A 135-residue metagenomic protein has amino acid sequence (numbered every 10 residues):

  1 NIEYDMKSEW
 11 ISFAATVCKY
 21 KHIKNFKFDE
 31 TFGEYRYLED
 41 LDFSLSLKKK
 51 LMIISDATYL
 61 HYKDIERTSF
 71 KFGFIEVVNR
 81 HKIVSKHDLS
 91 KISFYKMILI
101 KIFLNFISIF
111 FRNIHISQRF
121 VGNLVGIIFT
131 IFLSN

Functional and structural regions predicted by a protein language model:
N1, Y35, E39, T68: Conserved aromatic-histidine-acidic binding/catalytic patches
N1-E9: Short, flexible, basic/aromatic active-site loop/helix in glycosyltransferases
W10-F26, T31-A57: A short, conserved alpha-helix in the catalytic core of glycosyltransferases
D29, K63-R67: Short acidic, glycine/proline-rich loop/turn micro-motifs
L51-K63, G73-E76: Catalytic beta-strand/loop signature of glycosyltransferases that borders the donor
K71-S85, L89-N135: Non-catalytic, C-terminal membrane-associated alpha-helical segments of glycosyltransferases
